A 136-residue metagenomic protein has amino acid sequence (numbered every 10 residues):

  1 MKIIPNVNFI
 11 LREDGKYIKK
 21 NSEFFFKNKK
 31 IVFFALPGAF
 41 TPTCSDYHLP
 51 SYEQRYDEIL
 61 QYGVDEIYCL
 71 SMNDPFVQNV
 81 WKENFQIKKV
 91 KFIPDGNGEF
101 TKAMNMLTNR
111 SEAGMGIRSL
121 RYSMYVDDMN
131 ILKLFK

Functional and structural regions predicted by a protein language model:
M1-K136: Chalcogenol-based redox active-site neighborhoods
